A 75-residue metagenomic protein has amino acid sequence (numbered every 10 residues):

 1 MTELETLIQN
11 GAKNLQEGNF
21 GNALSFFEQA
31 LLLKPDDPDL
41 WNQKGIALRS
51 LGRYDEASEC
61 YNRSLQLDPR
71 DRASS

Functional and structural regions predicted by a protein language model:
E5, D39, A73-S74: Start-of-helix register in tetratricopeptide repeats
Q29-L32, N62-Q66: Conserved structural position within tetratricopeptide repeats
